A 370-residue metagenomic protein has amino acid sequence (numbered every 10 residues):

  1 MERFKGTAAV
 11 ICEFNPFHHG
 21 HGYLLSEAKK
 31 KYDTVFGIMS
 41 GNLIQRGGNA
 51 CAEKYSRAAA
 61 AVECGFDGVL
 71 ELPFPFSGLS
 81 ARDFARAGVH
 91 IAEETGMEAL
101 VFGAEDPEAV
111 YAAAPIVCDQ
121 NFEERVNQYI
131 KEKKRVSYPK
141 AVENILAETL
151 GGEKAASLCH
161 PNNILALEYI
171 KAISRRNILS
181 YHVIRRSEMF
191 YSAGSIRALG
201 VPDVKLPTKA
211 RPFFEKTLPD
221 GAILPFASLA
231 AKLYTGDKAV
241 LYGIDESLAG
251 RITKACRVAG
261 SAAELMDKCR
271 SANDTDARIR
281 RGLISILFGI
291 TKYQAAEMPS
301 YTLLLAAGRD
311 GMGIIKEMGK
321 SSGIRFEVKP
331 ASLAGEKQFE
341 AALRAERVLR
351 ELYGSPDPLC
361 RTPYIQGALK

Functional and structural regions predicted by a protein language model:
M1-R57: N-terminal catalytic cores of NTP/NDP-binding nucleotidyl/phosphoryl-transfer enzymes
V10-I11, I38-M39, L70-L72, H182-V183: Short beta-strands and strand-loop turn motifs
E27, A60, I91: Hydrophobic/aromatic ligand-binding patch that stacks against planar heteroaromatic rings of cofactors or nucleotides
D33, D67, E98: Receiver (REC) domain switch/active-site residues of two-component response regulators
S56-A59, E63, G311, I315: Acidic, Ser/Thr-rich peripheral helices and adjacent loops at domain boundaries
A59-P73: A glycine-rich helix N-cap at a beta->alpha junction
E71-K370: Active-site cores that bind ATP or allylic diphosphates and position pyrophosphate for catalysis
